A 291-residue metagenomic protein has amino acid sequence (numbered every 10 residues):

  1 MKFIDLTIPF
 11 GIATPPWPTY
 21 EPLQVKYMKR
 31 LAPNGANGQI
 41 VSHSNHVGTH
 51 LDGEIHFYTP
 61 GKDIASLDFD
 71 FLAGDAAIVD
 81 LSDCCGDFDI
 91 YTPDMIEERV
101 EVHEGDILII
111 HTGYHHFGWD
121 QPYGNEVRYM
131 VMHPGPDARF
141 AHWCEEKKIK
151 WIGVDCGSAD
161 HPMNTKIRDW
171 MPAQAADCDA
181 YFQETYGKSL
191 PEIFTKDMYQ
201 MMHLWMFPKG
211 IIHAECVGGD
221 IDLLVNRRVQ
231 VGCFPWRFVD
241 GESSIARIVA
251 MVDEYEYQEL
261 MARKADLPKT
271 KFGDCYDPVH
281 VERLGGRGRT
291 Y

Functional and structural regions predicted by a protein language model:
M1-Y291: Active-/binding-site microenvironments in catalytic and ligand-binding cores
